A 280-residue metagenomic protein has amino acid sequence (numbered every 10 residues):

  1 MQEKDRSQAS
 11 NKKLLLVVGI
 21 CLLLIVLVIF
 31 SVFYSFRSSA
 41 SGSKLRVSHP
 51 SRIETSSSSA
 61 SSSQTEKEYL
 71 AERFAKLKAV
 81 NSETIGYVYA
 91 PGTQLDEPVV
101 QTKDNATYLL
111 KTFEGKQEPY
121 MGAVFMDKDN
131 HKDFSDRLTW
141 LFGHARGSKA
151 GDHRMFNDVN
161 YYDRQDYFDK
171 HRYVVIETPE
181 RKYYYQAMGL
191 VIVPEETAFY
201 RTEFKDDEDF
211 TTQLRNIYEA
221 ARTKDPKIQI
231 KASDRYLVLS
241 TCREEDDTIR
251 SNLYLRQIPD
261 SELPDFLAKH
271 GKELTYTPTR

Functional and structural regions predicted by a protein language model:
M1-K12: N-terminal Lys/Arg-rich, disordered targeting/topogenic segments
S10, I20-L23, S41: Terminal low-complexity, poorly structured segments
V17-V32: Hydrophobic membrane-insertion alpha-helices, especially the h-region of bacterial N-terminal signal peptides
F30-R280: Solvent-exposed, non-transmembrane regions of membrane-associated and secreted proteins
